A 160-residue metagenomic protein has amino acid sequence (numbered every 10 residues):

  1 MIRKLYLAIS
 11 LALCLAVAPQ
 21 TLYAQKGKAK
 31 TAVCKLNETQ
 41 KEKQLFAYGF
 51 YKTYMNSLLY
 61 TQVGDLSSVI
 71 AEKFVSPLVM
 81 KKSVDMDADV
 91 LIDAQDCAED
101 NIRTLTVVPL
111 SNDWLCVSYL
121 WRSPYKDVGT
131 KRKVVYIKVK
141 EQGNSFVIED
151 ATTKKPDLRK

Functional and structural regions predicted by a protein language model:
M1-G27: Bacterial Sec-dependent N-terminal signal peptides
K30-A32: Acidic/histidine-rich, surface-exposed loop or edge segments in extracytoplasmic proteins
C34-L59: Short, aromatic-enriched amphipathic alpha-helices that serve as compact interaction elements
K35-K43, D127, K131, K138: Extracytoplasmic/periplasmic, Sec-exported soluble proteins
L45, L59-D85: Short, well-ordered alpha-helical segments enriched in acidic and aromatic residues
V75-V128: Surface-exposed, charged secondary-structure patches
R132-K160: Short beta-strand edge/turn micro-motifs at domain boundaries
